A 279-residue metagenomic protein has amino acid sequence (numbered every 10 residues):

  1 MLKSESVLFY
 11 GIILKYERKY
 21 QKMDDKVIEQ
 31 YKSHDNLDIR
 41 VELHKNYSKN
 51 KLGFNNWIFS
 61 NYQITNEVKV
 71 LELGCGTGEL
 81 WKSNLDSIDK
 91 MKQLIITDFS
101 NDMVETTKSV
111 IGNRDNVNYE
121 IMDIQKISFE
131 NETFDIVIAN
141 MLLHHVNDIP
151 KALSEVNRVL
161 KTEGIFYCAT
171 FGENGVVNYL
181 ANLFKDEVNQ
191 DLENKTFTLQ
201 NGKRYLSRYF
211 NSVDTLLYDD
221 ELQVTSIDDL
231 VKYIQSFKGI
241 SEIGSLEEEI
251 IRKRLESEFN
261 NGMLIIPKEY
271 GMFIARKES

Functional and structural regions predicted by a protein language model:
Y10-K15, K19: Short, positively charged and aromatic/hydrophobic N-terminal segments
R18-E67, E79-S83, M103: Conserved class I S-adenosyl-L-methionine
H44, N50-K51, T77-E79, D191-S279: Conserved Class I S-adenosyl-L-methionine
L71-K126: Class I SAM-dependent methyltransferase SAM/SAH-binding core
Q125-I136: A short acidic, Gly/Pro-enriched loop at the edge of an enzyme's catalytic core that lines a small-molecule cofactor
D135-I149: A short SAM/SAH-binding and catalytic strip from SAM-dependent methyltransferases
P150-I165: A short glycine-rich, Lys/Arg-flanked "PGG" loop and its adjoining helix->strand segment in the class I
Y167-E193: Conserved class I S-adenosyl-L-methionine
